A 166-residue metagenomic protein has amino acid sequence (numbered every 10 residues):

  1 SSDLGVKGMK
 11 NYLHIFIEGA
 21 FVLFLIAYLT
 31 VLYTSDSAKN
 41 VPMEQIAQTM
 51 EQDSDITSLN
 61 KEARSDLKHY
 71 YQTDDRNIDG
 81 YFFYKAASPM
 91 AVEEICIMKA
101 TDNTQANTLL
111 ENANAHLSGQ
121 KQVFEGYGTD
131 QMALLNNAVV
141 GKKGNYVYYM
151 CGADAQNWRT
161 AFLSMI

Functional and structural regions predicted by a protein language model:
G5-E94, A100-I166: Soluble, non-membrane globular domain cores that form compact, hydrophobic packing and curved binding surfaces
